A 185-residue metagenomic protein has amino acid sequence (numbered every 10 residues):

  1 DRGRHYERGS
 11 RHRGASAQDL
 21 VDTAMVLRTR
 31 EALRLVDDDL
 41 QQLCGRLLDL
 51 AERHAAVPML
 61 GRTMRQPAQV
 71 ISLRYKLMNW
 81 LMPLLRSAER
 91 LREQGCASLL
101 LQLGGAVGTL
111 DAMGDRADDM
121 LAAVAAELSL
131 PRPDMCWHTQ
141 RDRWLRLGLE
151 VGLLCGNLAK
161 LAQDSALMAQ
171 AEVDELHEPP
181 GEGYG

Functional and structural regions predicted by a protein language model:
D1-G104, L110, R116-L121, G181-Y184: A helix-coil-helix interface module used to build multimeric assemblies and to scaffold catalytic/cofactor sites
R11, A112-M113, C136, L176: Short, exposed beta-strand "edge-strand" segments with a Pro/Gly-rich flavor and a Y/T-containing core
M120-G185: Acidic, glycine-rich loop-and-beta core segments that form the ion-binding/anion-interacting portion of active sites
